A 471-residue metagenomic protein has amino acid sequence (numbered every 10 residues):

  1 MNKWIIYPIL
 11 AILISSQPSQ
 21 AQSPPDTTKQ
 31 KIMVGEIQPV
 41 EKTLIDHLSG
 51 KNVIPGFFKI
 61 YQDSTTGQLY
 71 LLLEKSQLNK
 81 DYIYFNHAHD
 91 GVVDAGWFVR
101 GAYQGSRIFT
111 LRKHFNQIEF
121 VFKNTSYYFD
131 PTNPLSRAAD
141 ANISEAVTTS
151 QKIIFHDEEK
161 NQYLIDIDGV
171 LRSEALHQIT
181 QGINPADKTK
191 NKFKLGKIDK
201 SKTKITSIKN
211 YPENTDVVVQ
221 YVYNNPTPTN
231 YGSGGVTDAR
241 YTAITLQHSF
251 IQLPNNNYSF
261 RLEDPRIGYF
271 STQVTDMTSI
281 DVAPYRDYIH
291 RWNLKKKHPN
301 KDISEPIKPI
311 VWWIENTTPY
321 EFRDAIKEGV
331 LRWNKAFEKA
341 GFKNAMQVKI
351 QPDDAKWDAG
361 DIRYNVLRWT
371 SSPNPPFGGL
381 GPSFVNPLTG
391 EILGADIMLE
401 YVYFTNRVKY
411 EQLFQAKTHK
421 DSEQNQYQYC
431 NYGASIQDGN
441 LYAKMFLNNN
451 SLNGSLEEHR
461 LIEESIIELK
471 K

Functional and structural regions predicted by a protein language model:
M1-I6: Bacterial N-terminal signal peptides that target proteins for export
Y7-S15: Bacterial N-terminal signal peptides
S19-A21: Boundary at the C-terminal end of the N-terminal hydrophobic targeting segment
P24-T318, A336, A345, Q351-K470: Auxiliary tRNA-acceptor-end handling modules of aminoacyl-tRNA synthetases
K295, A325-R332, A336-A340: Generic, well-ordered alpha-helical scaffold segments in large soluble proteins
P319-R323: Alpha-helix N-cap/helix-initiation motif
